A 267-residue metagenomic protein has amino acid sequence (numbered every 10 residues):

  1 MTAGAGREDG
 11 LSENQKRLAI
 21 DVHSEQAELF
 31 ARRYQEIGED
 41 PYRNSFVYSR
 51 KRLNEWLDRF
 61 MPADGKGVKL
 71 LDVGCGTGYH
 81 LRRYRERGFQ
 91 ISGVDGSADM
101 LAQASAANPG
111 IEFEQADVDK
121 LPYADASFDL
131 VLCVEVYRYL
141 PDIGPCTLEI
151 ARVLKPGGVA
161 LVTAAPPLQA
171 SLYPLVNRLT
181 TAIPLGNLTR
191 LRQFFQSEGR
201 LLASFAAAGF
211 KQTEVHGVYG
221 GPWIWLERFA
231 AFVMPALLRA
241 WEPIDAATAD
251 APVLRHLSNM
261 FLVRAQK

Functional and structural regions predicted by a protein language model:
T2-G65, Y79, R83, Q103 (+1 more regions): Conserved class I S-adenosyl-L-methionine
I37-Y48, A208-A236: Conserved catalytic loop of SAM-dependent methyltransferase domains
L71, T77-K120: Class I SAM-dependent methyltransferase SAM/SAH-binding core
L132: A conserved beta-strand element that flanks and buttresses the S-adenosyl-L-methionine
G144-P156: A short glycine-rich, Lys/Arg-flanked "PGG" loop and its adjoining helix->strand segment in the class I
L161-I183: Conserved class I S-adenosyl-L-methionine
T180-T181, A203, G217-K267: A C-terminal cap/extension of S-adenosyl-L-methionine-dependent methyltransferases that defines the acceptor-substrate
I183-R200: Acceptor-substrate binding/catalytic loop of class I
